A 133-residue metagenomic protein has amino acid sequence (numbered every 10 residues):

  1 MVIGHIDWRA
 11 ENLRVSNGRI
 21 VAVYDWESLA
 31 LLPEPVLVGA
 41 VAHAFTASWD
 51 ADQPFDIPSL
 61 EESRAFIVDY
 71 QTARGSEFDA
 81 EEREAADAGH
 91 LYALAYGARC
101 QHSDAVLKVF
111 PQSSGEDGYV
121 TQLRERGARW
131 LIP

Functional and structural regions predicted by a protein language model:
M1-I3, V21: Conserved protein kinase catalytic-loop anchor
I3-I6, A10: Catalytic-loop of the protein kinase fold
A10-S16: Ligand/cofactor pocket segment of small-molecule handling proteins
V15, A88, E125: Phosphate-coordinating loops and pocket residues in cytosolic domains that bind phosphorylated ligands
S16-R64, P111: Active-site Asp-x-Gly
F45-L94: A conserved long alpha-helix in the C-terminal portion of kinase-like catalytic domains
T72, A95-P133: ATP/Mg2+ or Mg2+-diphosphate-binding catalytic cores that bind nucleotide phosphates or diphosphates via glycine-rich
